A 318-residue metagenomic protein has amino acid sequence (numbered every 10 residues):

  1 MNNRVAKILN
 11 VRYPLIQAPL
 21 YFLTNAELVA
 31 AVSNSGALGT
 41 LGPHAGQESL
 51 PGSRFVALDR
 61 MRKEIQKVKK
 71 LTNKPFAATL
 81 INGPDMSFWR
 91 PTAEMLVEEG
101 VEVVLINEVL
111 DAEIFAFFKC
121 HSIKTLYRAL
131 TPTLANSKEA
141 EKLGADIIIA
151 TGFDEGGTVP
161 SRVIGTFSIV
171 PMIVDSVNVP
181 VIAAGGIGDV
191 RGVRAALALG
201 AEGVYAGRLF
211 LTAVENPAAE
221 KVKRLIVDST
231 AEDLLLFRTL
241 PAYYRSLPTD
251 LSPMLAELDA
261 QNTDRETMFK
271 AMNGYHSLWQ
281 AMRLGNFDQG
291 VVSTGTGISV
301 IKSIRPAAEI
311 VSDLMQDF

Functional and structural regions predicted by a protein language model:
M1-S176: Active-site entrance/lid segments in N-terminal catalytic domains of soluble metabolic enzymes
L23, I187-G188: Residue-level detector of alpha-helix initiation sites
G52, R128, I187, I301-K302: Short N-terminal micro-motifs specific to bacterial/archaeal maturation and metal-cluster initiation sites
V159-T166, V170-I182, G188-F318: Conserved active-site-proximal phosphate/metal-binding subdomains
